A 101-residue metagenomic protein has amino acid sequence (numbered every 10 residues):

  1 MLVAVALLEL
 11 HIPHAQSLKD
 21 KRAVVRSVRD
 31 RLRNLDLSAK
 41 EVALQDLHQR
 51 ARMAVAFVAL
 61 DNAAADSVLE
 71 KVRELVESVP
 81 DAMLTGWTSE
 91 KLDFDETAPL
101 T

Functional and structural regions predicted by a protein language model:
M1-L2, D46: Flexible hinge/switch segments at interdomain interfaces of large molecular machines
V3-H14, L18: Short glycine-/aliphatic-rich beta-strand segments at the starts of folded cytosolic domains
A4-L8, A51-M53, T85: Hydrophobic residues positioned within well-ordered beta-strands of beta-sheet architectures
A15-A23, N62-D66: Ordered, soluble secondary-structure elements with a strong preference for glycine-centered loop motifs and nearby
K19-S38: Short amphipathic alpha-helix segments
L35-A43, M83-E90: Short beta-strand elements
A39-D61: Short, charge-patterned binding micro-sites
A59-T101: C-terminal structural segments of small proteins and small subunits
